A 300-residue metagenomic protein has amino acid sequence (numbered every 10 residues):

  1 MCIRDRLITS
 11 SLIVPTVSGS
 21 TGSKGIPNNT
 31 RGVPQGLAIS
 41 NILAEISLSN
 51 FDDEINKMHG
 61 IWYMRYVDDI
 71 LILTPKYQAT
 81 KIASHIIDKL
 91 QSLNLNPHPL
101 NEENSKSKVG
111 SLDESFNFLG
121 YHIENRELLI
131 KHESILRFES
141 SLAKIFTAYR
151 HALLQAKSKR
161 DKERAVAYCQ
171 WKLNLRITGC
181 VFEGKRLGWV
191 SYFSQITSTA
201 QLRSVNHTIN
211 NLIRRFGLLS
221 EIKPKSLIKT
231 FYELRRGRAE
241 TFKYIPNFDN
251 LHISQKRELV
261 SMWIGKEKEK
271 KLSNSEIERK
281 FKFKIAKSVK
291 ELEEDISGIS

Functional and structural regions predicted by a protein language model:
R4-V67, L71-L93, P99-L100, K106-S115: Conserved polymerase palm-domain catalytic core
V17-G25, N101-K106, A152-R164, F182: Intrinsically disordered, low-complexity coil segments
G60-I61, L95, Y121, L218: Short aromatic/hydrophobic-glycine micro-motifs
Y63, H98, E221-K225: Structured alpha-helical bundle/scaffold domains in large eukaryotic membrane-trafficking regulators
K89-L90, N96-P97, L142-K144, A148: Glycine-rich loops and low-complexity Gly/Arg-rich segments that provide flexible linkers or classic glycine-based
E103-L112, K225-E233: A glycine-rich phosphate-binding loop feature that marks nucleotide/adenosyl-phosphate handling sites
N117-S300: Active-site and adjacent loop segments of nucleotide-processing enzymes that use two-metal-ion phosphate chemistry
